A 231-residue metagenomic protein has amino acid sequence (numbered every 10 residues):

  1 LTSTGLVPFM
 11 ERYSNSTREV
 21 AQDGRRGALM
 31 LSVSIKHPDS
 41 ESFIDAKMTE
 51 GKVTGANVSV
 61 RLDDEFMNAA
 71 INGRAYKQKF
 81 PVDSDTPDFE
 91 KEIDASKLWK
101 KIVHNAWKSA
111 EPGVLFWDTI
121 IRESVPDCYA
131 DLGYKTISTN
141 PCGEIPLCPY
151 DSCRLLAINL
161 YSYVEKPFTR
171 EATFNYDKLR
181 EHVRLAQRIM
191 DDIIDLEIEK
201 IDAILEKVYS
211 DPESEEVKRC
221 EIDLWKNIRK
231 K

Functional and structural regions predicted by a protein language model:
L1-E181, I189-E216, C220-K230: Active-site cavity-forming subdomains of large catalytic enzyme subunits
